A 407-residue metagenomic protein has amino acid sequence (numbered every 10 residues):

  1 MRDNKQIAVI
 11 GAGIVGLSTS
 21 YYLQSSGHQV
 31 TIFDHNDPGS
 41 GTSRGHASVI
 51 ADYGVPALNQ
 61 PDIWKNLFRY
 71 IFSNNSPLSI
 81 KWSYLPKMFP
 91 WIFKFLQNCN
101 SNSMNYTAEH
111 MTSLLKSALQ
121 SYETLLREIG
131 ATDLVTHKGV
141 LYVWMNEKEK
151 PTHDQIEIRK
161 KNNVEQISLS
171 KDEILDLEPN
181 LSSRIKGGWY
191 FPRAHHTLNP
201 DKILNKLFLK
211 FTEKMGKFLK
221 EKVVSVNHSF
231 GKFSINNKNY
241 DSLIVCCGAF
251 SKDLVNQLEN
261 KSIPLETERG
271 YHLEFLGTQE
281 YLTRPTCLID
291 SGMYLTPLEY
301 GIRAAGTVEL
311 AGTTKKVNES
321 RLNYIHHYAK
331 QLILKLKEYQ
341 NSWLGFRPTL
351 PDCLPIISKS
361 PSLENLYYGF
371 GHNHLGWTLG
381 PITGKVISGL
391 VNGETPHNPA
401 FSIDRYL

Functional and structural regions predicted by a protein language model:
D3-K5, N236-S242: Core beta-strand elements of the Rossmann-like FAD/NAD(P) dinucleotide-binding domain in flavoenzyme oxidoreductases
K5-T31: N-terminal Rossmann-like FAD-binding beta1-loop-alpha1 element of flavoenzymes
S25-R44: Glycine-rich FAD pyrophosphate-binding loop
H46-I50, G54, L58-N98, V226-H228 (+1 more regions): Active-site substrate-recognition segment that forms the wall of the catalytic cavity or substrate channel
F89-K206: Rossmann-like flavin
K138, V143-E147, D172-L177, T267-E268 (+3 more regions): Flavin (FAD/FMN) cofactor-binding core of flavoprotein oxidoreductases
L169-L177, K217-F233: A conserved short coil-to-beta-strand element within the FAD-binding core of flavoproteins
